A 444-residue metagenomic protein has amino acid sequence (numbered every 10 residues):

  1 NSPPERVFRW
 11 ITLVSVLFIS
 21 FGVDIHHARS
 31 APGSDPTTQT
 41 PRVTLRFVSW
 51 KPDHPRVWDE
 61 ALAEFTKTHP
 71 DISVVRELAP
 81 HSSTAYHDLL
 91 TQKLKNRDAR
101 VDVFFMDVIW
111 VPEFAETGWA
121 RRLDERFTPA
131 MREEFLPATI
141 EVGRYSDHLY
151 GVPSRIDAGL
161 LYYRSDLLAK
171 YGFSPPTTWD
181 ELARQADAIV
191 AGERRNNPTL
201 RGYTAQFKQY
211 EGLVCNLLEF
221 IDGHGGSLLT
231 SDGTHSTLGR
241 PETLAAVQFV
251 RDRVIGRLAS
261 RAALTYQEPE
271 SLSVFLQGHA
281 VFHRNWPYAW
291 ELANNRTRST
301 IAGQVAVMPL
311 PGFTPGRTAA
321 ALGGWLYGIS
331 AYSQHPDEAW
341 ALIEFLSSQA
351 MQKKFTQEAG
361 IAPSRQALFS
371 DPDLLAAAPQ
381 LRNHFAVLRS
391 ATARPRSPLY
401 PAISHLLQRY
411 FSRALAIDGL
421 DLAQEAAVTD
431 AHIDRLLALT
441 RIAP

Functional and structural regions predicted by a protein language model:
P3-E113, P129, T314, E338 (+2 more regions): Conserved N-terminal structural module of periplasmic/extracytoplasmic solute-binding proteins
E64, D71-A138, V142-R144, D166-T177 (+5 more regions): Extracytoplasmic "Venus flytrap"/periplasmic binding protein-like
K67, Y171, Q248, D252-A259 (+3 more regions): Extracytoplasmic/periplasmic substrate-recognition and gating elements
D107-A158, S174, T199-G202, L213-N216 (+2 more regions): Hinge/lid segment of periplasmic solute-binding proteins
R121-F135, G202-E211, H224-A245, N295-T300 (+2 more regions): Short, solvent-exposed loop/beta-turn-alpha elements that line the ligand-binding surface or hinge of extracytoplasmic
V142, G303-P309, Q357-R409, R413 (+1 more regions): Long, aromatic- and glycine/proline-rich binding clefts that accommodate carbohydrate-like moieties
S146, Y150-S154, G159, A183-S236 (+1 more regions): Extracytoplasmic/periplasmic solute-binding protein
A186-D187, D232-L264, L310: Glycine-centered hinge/linker elements that transmit conformational signals in sensory and ligand-binding systems
